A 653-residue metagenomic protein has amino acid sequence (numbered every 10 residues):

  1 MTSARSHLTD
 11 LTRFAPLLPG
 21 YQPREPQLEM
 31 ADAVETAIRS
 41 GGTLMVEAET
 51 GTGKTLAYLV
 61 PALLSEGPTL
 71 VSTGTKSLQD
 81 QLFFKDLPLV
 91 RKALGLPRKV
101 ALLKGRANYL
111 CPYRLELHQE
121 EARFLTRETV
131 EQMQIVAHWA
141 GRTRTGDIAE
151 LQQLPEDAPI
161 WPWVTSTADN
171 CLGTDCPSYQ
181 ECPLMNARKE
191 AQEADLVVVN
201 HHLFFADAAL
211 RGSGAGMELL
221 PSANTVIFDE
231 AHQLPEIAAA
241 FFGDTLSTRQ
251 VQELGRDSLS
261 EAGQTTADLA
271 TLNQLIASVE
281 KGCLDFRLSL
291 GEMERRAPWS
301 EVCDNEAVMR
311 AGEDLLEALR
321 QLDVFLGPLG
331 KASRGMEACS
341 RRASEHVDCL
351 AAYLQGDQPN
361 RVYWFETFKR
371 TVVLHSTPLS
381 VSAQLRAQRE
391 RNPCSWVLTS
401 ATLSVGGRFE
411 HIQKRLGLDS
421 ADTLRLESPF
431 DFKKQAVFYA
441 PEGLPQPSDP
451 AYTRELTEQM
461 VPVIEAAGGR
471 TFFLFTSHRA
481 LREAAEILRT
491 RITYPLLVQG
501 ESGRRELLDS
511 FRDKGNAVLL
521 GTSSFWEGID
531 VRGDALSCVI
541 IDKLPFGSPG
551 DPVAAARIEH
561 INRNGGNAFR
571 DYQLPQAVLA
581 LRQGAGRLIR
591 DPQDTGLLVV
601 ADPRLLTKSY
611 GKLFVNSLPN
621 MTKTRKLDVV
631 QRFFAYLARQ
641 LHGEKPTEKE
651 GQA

Functional and structural regions predicted by a protein language model:
T2-L17, G67-V197, H202-F205, R256 (+5 more regions): A substrate-engagement module of RecA-like helicase motors
T2-V46: Conserved pre-motif I regulatory segment
E35-T36, T55-P68, K85-L89: Walker A/P-loop NTP-binding motif
S40-Y58: Walker A/P-loop
L64, D80, K85-P88, A168-D169 (+2 more regions): Signature of the SF2 helicase/ATPase Hel1-core->accessory helical subdomain module
P162-V197, A208-M217, Q321-L444, A451-E458 (+3 more regions): A contiguous, basic/glycine-rich beta-loop/short-helix subdomain that forms a polymer-engagement track
P441-A451, E501-L606: Conserved RecA-like P-loop NTPase helicase motor core
T476-G500: Conserved helicase motor "Helicase C" RecA-like lobe of SF1/SF2 P-loop NTPases
